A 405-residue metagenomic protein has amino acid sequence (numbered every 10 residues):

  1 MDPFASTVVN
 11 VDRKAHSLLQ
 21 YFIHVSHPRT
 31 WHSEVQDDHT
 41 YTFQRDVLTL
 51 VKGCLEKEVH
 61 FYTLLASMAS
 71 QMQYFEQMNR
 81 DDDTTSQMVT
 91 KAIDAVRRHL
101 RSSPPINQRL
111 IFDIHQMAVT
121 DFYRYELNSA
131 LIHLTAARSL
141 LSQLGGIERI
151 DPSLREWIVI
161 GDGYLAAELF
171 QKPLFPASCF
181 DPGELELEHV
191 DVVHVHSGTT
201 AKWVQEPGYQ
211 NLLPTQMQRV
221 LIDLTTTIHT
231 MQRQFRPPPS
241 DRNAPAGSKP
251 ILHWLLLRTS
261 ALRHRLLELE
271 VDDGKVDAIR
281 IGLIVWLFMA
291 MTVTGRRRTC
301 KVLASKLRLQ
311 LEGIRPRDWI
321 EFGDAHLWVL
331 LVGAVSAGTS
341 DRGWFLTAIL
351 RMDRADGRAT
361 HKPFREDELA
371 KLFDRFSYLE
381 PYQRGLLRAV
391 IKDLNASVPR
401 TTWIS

Functional and structural regions predicted by a protein language model:
M1-L110: Internal amphipathic alpha-helical repeat/solenoid segments
M1-L48, N128-L131, A136, L140-L141 (+2 more regions): C-terminal region signature
H60, R109, R149-W157, V276-D277: Structural signature of alpha-solenoid helical repeat junctions
A66-F75, V89-L127, R138-G145, V159-A166 (+2 more regions): Hydrophobic/aromatic-rich effector regions of fungal transcription factors
A69-E76, A118-Y125, A167-K172, Q205 (+4 more regions): Extended, well-ordered alpha-helical segments in internal regulatory regions
N79, T90-S103, P245-S405: Fungal-biased detection of long, low-complexity, Ser/Thr- and Lys/Arg-rich intrinsically disordered regions
